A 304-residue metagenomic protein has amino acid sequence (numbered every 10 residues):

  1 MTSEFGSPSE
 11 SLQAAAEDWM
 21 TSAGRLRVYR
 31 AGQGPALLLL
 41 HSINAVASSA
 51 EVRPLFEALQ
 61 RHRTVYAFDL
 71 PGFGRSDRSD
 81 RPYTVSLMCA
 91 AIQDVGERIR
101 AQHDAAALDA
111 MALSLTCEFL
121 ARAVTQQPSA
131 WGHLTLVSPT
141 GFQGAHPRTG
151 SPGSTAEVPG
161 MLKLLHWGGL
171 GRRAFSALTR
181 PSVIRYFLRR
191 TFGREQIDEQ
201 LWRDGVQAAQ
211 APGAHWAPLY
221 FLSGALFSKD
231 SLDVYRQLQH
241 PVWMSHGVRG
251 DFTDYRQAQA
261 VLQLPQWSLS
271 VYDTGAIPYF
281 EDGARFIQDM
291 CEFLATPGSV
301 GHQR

Functional and structural regions predicted by a protein language model:
F5-R25: N-terminal cap/lid segment of alpha/beta-hydrolase-fold proteins
R27-R75: Conserved HGGG/HGGXW glycine-rich cap/lid loop of the alpha/beta-hydrolase fold
R53, A67-L115, Q288: Active-site loop/oxyanion-hole signature of alpha/beta-hydrolase fold enzymes
F119-A123: Hydrolases whose catalytic domains are alpha/beta-hydrolase-1, hotdog thioesterase, or metallo-beta-lactamase-like
T125, W131-L170: Flexible "cap/lid" loop of the alpha/beta hydrolase fold
R173-R236: Conserved alpha/beta-hydrolase catalytic His-Asp/Glu region
Q237-T274: Conserved loop-alpha-helix segment in the C-terminal half of the alpha/beta-hydrolase fold that carries the catalytic
T274-I287: Catalytic histidine-centered segment of alpha/beta-hydrolase-like enzymes
